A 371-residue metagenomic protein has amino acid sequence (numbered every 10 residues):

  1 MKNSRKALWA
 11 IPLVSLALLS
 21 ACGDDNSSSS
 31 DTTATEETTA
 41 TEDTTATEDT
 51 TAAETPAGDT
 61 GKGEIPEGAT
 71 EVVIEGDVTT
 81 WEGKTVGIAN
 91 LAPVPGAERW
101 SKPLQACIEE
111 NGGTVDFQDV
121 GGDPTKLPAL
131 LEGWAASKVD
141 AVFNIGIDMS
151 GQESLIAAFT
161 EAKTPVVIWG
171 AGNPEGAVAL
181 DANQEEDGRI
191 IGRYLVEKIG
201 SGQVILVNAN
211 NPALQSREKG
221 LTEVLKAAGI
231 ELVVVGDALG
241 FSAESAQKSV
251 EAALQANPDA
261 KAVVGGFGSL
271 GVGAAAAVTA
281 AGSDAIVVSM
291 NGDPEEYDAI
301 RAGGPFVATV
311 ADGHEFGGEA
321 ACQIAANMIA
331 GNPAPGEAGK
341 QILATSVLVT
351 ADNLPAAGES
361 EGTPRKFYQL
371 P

Functional and structural regions predicted by a protein language model:
M1-S20: Sec-dependent bacterial lipoprotein signal peptides
C22-T32: Bacterial lipoprotein signal-peptidase II cleavage site
P56-G83, V224, A228, F316-P371: Hinge/cleft segment of the Venus flytrap/periplasmic-binding protein
A57-I108, V115-P128, I145-M149, N208-S216 (+2 more regions): Extracytoplasmic "Venus flytrap"
A69-V73, A179-V204, S216, E244-Q247 (+2 more regions): Hydrophobic alpha-helical segments within soluble ligand-binding/sensing domains
T85-V86, N90-A97, L104-A106, I190-D237 (+2 more regions): An alpha-beta-alpha
A141-E161, L221, L239-A299: Hydrophobic alpha-helical
M149-E186, I190, D293-F306: Flexible loop/hinge segments that line or gate small-molecule binding clefts
